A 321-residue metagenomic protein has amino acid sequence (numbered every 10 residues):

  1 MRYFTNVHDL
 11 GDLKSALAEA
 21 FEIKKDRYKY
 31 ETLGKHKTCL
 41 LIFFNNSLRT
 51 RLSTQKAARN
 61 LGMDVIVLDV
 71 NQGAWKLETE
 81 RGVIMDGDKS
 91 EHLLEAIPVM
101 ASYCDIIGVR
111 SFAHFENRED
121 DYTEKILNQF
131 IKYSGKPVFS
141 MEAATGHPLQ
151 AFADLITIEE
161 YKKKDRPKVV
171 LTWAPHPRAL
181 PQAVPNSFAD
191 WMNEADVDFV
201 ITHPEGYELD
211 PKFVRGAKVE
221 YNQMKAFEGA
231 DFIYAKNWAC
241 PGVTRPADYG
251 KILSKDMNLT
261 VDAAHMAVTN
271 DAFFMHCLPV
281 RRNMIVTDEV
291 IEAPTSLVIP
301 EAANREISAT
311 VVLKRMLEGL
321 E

Functional and structural regions predicted by a protein language model:
M1-L52, K56: Positively charged, low-complexity intrinsically disordered leader regions
L33-C39, R166-K168, D271: Phosphate-coordination loops involved in phosphoryl transfer and adenosine-cofactor binding
G34-L41, S47-E159, R281: Phosphate/diphosphate ligand-binding glycine-rich loop within oxidoreductases
F44-G62, I66-V67, E159-K236, P241-G242: Glycine-rich phosphate/diphosphate-binding loop of Rossmann-like nucleotide-binding domains
L61, Y133-S134, A195, R215 (+2 more regions): Short, structured coil segments at secondary-structure junctions
K212-E289, T295: Rossmann-like adenosine-cofactor binding region
E292-E321: C-terminal helix-to-coil terminal segments
